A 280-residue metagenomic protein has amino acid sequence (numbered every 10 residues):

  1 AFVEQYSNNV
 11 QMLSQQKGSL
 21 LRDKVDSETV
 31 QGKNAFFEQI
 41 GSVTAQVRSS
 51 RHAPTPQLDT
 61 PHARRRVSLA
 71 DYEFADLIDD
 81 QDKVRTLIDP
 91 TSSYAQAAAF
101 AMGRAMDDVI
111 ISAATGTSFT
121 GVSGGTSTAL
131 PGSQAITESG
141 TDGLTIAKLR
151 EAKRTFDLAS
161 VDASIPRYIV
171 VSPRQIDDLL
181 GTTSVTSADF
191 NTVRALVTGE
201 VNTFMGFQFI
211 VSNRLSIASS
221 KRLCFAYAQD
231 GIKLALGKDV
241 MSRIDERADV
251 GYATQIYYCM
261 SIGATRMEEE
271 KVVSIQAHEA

Functional and structural regions predicted by a protein language model:
A1-V67, E270-E279: N-terminal "assembly arms/tails" that initiate or stabilize quaternary assembly in self-assembling proteins
L20-D23, E151-D157, R194-L196, V211 (+2 more regions): Glycine-rich, charged/polar anion/phosphate-binding loops that engage phosphate groups from diverse ligands
F37, P61-S123, D157-P173, F209 (+1 more regions): Long, contiguous amphipathic alpha-helices that act as assembly "spine/axial" helices in icosahedral shell and virion
F37-G41, V171-P173, V211-N213, Y227-Q229 (+3 more regions): Pocket-edge structural micro-motifs
A45-R48, L77, D178-G181, T265-M267: Short helix/loop capping segments that flank catalytic or ligand/cofactor-binding pockets
G116, R174-D178, L215-I217: Short, catalytically relevant binding-site loops at active-site mouths
V122-R194: Extended, solvent-exposed, turn-rich assembly/linker loops in the middle of proteins
T198-A248: Glycine/small-residue-rich hydrophobic helix-like segments
